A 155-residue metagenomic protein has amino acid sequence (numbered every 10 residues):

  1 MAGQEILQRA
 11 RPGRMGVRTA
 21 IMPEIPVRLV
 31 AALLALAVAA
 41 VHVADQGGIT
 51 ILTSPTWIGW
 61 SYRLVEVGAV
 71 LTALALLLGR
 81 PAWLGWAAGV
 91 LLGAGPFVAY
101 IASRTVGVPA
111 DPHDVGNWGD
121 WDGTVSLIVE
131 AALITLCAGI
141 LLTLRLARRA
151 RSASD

Functional and structural regions predicted by a protein language model:
A2-D155: Membrane-interface extramembranous regions
